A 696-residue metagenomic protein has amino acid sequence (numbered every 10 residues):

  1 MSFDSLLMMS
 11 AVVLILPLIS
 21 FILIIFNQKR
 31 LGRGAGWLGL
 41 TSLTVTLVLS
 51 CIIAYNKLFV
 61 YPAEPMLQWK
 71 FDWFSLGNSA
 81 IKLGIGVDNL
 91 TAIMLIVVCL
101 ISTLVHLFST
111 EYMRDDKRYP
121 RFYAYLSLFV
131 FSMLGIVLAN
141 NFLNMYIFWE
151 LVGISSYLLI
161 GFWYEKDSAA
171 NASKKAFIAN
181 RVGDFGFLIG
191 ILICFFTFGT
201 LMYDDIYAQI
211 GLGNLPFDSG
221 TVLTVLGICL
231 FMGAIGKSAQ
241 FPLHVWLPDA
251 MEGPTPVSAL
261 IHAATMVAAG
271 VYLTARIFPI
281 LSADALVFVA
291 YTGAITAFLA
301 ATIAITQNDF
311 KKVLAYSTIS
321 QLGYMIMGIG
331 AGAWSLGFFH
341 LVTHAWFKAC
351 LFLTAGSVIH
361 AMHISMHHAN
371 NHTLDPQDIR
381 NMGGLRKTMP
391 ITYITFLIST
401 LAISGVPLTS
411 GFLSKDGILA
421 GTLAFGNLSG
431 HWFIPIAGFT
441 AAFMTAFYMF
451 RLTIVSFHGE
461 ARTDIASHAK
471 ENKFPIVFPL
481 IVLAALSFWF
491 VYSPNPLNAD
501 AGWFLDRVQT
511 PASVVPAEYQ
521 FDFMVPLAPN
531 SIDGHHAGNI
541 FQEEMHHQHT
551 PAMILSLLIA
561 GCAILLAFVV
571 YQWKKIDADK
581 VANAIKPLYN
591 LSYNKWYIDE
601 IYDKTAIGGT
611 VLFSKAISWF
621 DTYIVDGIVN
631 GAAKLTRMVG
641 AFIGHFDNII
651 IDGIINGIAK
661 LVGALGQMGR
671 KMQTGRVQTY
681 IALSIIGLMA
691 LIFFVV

Functional and structural regions predicted by a protein language model:
M1-M9, F26-A124, T197-G220, T224 (+5 more regions): Transmembrane helix-loop-helix hairpins at membrane boundaries of multipass inner-membrane proteins
S2-I15, L31-G39, S79-V97, G135-F148 (+10 more regions): Membrane-entry segments of alpha-helical transmembrane domains in multi-pass membrane proteins
V13-Q28, T103, I235, A297: N-terminal signal-anchor/start-transfer transmembrane helix
T41-F59, G183-C194, F396-S404, P479-F504 (+1 more regions): Hydrophobic alpha-helical membrane-insertion segments
S50-C51, W346-S357, F443-L452, I559-K580: Hydrophobic alpha-helical membrane-embedded segments
L58-P62, F195-D205, V406-L423, Y492-H535: Membrane-helix interface motif
L76-N78, L497-L558, V569-V696: Aromatic-capped, Gly/Pro-kinked transmembrane alpha-helices
L104-M145, I154-P475, L486, Y492: Hydrophobic transmembrane alpha-helices and their helix-loop junctions in integral membrane proteins
